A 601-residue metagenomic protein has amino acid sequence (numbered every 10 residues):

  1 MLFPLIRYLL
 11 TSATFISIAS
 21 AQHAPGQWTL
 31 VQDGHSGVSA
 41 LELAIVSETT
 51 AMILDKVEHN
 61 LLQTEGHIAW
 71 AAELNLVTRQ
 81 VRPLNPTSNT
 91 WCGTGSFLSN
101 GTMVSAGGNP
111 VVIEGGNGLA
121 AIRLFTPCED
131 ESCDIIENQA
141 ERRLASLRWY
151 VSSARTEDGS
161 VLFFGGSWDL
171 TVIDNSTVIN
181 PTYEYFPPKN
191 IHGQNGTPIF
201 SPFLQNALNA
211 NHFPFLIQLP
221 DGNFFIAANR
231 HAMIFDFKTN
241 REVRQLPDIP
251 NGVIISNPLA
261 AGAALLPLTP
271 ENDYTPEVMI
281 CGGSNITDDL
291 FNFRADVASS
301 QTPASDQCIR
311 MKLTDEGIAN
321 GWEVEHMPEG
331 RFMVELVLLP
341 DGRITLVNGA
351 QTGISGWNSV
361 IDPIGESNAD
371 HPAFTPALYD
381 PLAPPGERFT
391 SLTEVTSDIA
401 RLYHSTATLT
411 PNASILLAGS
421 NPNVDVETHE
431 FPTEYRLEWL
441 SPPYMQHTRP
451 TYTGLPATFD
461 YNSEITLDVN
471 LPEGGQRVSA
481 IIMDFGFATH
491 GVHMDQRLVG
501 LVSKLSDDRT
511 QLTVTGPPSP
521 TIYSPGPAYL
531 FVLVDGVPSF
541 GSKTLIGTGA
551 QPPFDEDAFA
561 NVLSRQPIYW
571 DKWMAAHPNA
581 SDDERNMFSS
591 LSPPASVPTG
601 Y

Functional and structural regions predicted by a protein language model:
M1-Q22, Y601: Fungal secretory targeting signals
I18-V597: Kelch-like beta-propeller repeat domains
